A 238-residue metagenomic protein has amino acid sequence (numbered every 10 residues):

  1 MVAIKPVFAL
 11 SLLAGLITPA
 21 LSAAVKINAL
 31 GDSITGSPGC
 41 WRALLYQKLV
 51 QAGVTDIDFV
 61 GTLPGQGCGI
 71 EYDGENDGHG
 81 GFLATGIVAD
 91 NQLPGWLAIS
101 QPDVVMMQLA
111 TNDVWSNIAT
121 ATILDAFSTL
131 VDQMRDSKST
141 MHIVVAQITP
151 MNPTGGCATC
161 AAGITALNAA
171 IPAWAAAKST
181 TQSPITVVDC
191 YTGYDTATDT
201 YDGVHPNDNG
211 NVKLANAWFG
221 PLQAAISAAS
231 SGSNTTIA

Functional and structural regions predicted by a protein language model:
M1-S22: Fungal secretory targeting signals
A23-I27, A52-D58, S100-M106, S137-V144 (+2 more regions): Loop/turn elements at helix/coil->beta-strand transitions in domains of secreted/extracellular proteins
K26-A29, I34-A126, C160-T165, A169: Conserved SGNH/GDSL esterase-like catalytic core that processes O-acyl groups on lipids and polysaccharides
L30, D199-A238: Histidine-centered active-site loop/cap adjacent to the catalytic His in serine esterases/O-acetyl transfer systems
S33, K48-A52, W96-I99, L130-S137 (+3 more regions): Structured segments of extracytoplasmic/periplasmic soluble domains in secreted or envelope-associated proteins
P102-V105, L109, I123-D136, M141 (+3 more regions): Extracellular low-complexity, Gly/Ser/Thr-rich intrinsically disordered linkers and protease-sensitive activation/hinge
Q108-N112, V131-A166, Y191-Y194: Active-site segments of SGNH/GDSL-like serine hydrolases that catalyze O-acetyl group transfer/hydrolysis on lipids
P150-D189, D208-V212: Substrate-gating cap/lid alpha-helix
